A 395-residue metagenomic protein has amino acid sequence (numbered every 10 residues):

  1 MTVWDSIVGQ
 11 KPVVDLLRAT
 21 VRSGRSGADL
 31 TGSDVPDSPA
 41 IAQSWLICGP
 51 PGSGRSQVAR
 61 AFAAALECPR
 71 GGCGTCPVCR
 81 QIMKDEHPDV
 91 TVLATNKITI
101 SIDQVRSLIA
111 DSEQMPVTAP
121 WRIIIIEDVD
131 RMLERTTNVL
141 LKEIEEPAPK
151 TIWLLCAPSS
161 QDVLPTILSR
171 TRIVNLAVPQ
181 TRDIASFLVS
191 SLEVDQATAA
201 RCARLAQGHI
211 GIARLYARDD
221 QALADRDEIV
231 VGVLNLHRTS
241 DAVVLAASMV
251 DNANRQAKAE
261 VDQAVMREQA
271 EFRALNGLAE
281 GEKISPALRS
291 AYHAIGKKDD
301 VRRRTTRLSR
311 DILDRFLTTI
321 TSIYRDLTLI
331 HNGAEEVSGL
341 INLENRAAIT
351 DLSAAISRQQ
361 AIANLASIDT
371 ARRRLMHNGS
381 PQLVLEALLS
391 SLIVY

Functional and structural regions predicted by a protein language model:
M1-A64, Q81, P149-T151, P158-F316 (+1 more regions): Charged, glycine-rich active-site and insertion segments that engage polyanionic ligands
R18-R22, D29-P36, I102-I123, R131 (+1 more regions): Conserved alpha-helical scaffold flanking the Walker A/P-loop in AAA+ ATPase domains
C48-G49, C79-R80, V92-K97: A short hydrophobic beta-strand->loop->alpha-helix junction that borders the nucleotide-binding pocket of P-loop NTPases
C73-C79: Short cysteine clusters
A94-I102, V129, I173-V174: Flexible beta-alpha connector loops of hexameric P-loop NTPases
E113, N138-L155, P165: Conserved catalytic/switch belt of AAA+ P-loop NTPases
I124, L154-A157: Conserved D-loop beta-strand region of ABC ATPase nucleotide-binding domains
D128-M132, S160: Conserved Walker B
